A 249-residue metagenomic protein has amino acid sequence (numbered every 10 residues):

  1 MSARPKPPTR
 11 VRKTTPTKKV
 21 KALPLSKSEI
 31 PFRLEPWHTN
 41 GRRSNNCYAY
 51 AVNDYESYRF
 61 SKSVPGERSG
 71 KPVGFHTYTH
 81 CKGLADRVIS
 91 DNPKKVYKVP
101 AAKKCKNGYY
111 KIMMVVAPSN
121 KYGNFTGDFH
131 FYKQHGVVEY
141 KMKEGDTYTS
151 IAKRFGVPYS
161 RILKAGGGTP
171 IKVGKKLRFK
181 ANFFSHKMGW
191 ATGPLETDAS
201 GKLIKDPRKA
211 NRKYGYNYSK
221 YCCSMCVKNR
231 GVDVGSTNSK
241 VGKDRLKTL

Functional and structural regions predicted by a protein language model:
R4-K95: Cysteine-nucleophile protease catalytic domains, especially the papain-like/related folds used in DUB/UBL proteases
P7-P8, T14-K21, N124-F129, H186 (+1 more regions): Extended terminal accessory/targeting regions
Y55, R59, F155, Y159 (+1 more regions): Sec/Tat-exported extracytoplasmic proteins
H76-E139, A181-A191: ...with weaker cross-activation on analogous glycine-rich loops/strands in unrelated enzymes
V138-P158: Primarily a LysM-type cell-wall glycan-binding module
E144, Y159-K176: Short acidic, glycine/serine/threonine-rich helix-capping segments at coil-helix boundaries
K176-L249: Active-site or metal-binding loop neighborhoods of secreted/extracellular toxin and effector enzymes
